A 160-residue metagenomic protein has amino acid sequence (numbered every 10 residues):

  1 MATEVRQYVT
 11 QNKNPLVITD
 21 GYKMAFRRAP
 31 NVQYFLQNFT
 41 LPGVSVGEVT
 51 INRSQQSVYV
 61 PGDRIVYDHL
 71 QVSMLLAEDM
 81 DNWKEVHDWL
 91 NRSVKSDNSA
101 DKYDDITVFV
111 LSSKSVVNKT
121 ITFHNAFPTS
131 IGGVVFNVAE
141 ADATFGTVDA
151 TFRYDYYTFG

Functional and structural regions predicted by a protein language model:
M1-G160: Glycine-rich, low-complexity intrinsically disordered segments
